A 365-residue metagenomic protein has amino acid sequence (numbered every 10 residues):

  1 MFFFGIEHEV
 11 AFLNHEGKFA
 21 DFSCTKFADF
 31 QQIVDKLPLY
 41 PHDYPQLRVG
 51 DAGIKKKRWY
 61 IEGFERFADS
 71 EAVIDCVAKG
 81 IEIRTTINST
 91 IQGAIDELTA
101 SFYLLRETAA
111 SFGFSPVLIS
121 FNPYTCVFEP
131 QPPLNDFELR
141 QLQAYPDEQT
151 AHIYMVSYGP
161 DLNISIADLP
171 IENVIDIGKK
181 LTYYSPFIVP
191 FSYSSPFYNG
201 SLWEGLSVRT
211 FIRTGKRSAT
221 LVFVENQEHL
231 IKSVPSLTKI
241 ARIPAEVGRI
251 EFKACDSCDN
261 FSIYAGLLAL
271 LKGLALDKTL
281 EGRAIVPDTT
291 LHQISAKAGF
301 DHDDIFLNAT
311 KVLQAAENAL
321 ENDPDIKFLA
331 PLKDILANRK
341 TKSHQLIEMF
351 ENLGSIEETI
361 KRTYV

Functional and structural regions predicted by a protein language model:
M1-D96, A100, L104-F112, I153 (+2 more regions): C-terminal accessory/tail domains of diverse enzymes
I83-I87, F114-P130: Short, glycine/charge-rich beta-strand/loop segments that flank catalytic centers and engage negatively charged groups
Y124-E129, L169-I171, P190, F197-G200: Short, well-ordered, mixed-charge alpha-helical segments that flank or form enzyme active sites
L134-S157: Acidic, His- and aromatic-enriched active-site or binding-groove loops in soluble protein domains that engage sugars
L162: An acidic/histidine-cluster motif and surrounding catalytic segment that typifies divalent-metal-assisted enzyme active
S165-I177, V189-S194, F261: Inter-helical turn/loop segments and adjacent helix faces that build the functional surface of alpha-helical bundle
L181-V189: Flexible glycine-rich active-site/ligand-binding loops centered on an Asp-His dyad
